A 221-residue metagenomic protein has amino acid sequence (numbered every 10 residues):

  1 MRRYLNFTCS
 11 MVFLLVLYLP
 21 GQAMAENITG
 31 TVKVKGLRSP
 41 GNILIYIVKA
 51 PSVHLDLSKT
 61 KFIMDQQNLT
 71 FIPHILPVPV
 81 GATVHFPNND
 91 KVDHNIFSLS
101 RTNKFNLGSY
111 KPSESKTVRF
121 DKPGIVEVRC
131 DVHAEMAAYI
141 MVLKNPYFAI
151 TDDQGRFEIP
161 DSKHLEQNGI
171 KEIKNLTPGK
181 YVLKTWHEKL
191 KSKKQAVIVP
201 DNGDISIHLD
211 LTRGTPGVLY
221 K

Functional and structural regions predicted by a protein language model:
M1-M11: Bacterial N-terminal signal peptides that target proteins for export
Y4, P20, T31-K33: Generic N-terminal leader/processing signal
C9-P20: Bacterial N-terminal signal peptides
M24-K221: Extracytoplasmic copper-binding redox domains, predominantly the cupredoxin/blue-copper superfamily
